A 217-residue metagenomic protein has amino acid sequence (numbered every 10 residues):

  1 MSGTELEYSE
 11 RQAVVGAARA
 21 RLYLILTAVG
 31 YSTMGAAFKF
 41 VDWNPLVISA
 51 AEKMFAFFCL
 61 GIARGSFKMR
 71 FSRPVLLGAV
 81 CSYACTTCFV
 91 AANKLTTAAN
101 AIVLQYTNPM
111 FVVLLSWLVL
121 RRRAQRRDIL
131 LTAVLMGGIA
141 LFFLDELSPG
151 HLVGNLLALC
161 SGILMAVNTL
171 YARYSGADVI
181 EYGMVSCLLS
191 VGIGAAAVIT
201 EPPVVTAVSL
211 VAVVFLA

Functional and structural regions predicted by a protein language model:
M1-V47, L77-V80, C88, A133 (+4 more regions): Glycine-/small-residue-enriched transmembrane alpha-helix faces in small-molecule transporters and effluxers
T4, L60, S82, L114-W117 (+3 more regions): Hydrophobic transmembrane alpha-helices of multi-pass small-molecule transport proteins
G30, G35, F67-Q105, V113 (+3 more regions): Specific transmembrane alpha-helical segments of multi-pass solute transporters/efflux pumps, especially DMT/EamA
V47-A50, M54, V90-R123, S161: Specific alpha-helical transmembrane segments that line the substrate/conduction pathway and gating interfaces
I48, V179-V185: Juxtamembrane helix-start motifs in multi-pass secondary transporters
C59-R70, M110-A124, A166-A177: C-terminal ends of transmembrane helices
M69-V75, I102-Q105, R121-L141, D145-N155: Loop-to-transmembrane alpha-helix entry segments
A91-T96, L144-L152, Y174, T200-A207: Membrane-interface helix caps and helix-loop-helix hairpins in membrane proteins
